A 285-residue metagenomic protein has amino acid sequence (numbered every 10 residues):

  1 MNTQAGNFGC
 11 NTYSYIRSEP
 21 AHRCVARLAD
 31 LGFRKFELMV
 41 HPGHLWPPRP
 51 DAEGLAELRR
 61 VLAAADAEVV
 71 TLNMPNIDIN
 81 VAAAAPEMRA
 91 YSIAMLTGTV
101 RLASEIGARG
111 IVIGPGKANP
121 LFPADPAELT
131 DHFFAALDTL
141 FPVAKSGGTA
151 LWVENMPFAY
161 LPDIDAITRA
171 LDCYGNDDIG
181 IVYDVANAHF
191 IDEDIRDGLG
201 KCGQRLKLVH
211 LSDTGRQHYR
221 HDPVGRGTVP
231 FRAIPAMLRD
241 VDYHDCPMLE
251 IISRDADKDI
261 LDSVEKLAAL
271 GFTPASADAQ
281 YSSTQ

Functional and structural regions predicted by a protein language model:
M1-G9, R17-G32, A63, L161-Y183 (+1 more regions): Histidine-acidic metal/acid-base catalytic patches
M1-T12, V70-A82, P115-P120: N-terminal small/glycine-rich loop or linker at the start of catalytic domains across soluble metabolic enzymes
S14-I16, V40-P42, P75-D78, P115-N119 (+4 more regions): Active-site-proximal loop/turn and secondary-structure-junction residues that shape catalytic pockets, frequently
Y15, R49, A90, T130-D131 (+3 more regions): Residue-level marker of alpha-helix boundaries and capping positions
E19-C24, V61-E68, V81-I181, D192 (+1 more regions): Active-site acidic/histidine proton-transfer and metal-coordination neighborhood in alpha/beta enzyme cores
E37, T71-N73, V112, W152 (+2 more regions): Conserved beta-strand positions in the central sheet of alpha/beta enzyme cores
M39-R59, P115-L121, Y219: Glycine-rich, proline-tolerant flexible connector loops at the mouths of alpha/beta enzymes
P47-D51, A82-M88, F122-E128, E193-D194 (+2 more regions): Short, solvent-exposed loop/turn segments at secondary-structure boundaries
